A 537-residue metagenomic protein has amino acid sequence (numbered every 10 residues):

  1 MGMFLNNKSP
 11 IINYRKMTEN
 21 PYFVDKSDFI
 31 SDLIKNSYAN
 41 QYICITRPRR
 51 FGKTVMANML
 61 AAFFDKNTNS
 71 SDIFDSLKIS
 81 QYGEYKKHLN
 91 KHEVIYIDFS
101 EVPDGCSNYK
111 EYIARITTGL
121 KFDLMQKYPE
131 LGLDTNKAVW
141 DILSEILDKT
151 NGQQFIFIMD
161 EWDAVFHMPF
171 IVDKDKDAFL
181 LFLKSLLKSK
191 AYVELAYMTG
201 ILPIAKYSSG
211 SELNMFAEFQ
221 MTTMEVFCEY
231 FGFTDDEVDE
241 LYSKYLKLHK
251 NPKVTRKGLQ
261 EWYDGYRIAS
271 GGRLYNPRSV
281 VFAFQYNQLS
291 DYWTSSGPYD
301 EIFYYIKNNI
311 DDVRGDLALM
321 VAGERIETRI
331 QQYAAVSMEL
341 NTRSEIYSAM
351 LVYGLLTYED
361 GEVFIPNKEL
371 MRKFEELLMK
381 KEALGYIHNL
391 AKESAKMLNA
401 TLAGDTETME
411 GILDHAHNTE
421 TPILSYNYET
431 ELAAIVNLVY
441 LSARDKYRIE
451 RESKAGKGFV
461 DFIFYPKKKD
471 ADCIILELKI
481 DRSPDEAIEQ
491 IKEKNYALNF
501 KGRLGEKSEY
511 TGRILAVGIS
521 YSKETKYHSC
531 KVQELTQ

Functional and structural regions predicted by a protein language model:
M1-Y428, A443-D445: Phosphate-binding site recognition
E145-N151, V439, R444-K469: Active-site metal-binding core of divalent-cation-utilizing nuclease and nuclease-like domains
I156, D472-I474, L515: Structural motif
D173-L181, I480-L498: Mg2+/Mn2+-dependent nuclease catalytic core
S185-S189, S348-L356, N437-S442, Q490-I514: Metal-dependent nuclease catalytic cores in nucleic-acid-processing enzymes, especially RNase H-like/related
V436, V460-F464, A471-I480, K494: Conserved catalytic cores of phosphodiester-cleaving nucleases, focusing on short active-site segments
R503, E509-Q537: Domain-level recognition of nuclease-like catalytic cores that cleave nucleotide substrates
